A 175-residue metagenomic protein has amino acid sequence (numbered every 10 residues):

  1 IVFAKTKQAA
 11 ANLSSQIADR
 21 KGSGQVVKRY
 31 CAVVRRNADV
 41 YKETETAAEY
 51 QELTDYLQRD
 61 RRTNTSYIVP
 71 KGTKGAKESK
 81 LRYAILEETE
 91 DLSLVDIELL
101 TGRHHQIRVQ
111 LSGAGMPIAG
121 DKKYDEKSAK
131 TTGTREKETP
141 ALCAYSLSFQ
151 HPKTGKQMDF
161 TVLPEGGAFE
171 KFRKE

Functional and structural regions predicted by a protein language model:
I1-E175: RNA pseudouridine synthases
